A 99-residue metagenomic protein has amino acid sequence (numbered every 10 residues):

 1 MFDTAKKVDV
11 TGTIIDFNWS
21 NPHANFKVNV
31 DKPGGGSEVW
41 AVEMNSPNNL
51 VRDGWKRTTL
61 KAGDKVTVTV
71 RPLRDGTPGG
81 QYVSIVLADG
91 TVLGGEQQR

Functional and structural regions predicted by a protein language model:
M1-V8: Short boundary/loop segments of OB/S1/cold-shock single-stranded nucleic-acid-binding domains
V8-V10, V66: Hydrophobic core residues within well-ordered beta-strands of beta-rich domains
G12-I14: Conserved hydrophobic positions within beta-strands
S20-D31: Short aromatic-glycine-enriched beta-strand elements
P33-N45: A short macromolecule-binding patch
M44-R52: Short, structured beta-strand/loop micro-motifs enriched in basic residues and often containing a Trp
V51-V68: Short nucleic-acid-contacting surface segments enriched for D/E, G, S/T with interspersed K/R
L73-Q97: OB-fold/S1-family single-stranded nucleic acid-binding modules
